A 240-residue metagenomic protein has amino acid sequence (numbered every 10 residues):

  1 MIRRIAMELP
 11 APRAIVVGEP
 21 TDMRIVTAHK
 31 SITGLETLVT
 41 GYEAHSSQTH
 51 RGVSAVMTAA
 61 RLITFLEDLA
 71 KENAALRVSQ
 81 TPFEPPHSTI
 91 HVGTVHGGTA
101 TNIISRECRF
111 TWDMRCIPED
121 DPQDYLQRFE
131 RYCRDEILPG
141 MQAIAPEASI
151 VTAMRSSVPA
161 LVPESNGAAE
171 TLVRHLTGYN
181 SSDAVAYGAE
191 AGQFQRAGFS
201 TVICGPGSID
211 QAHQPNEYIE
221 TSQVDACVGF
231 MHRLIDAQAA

Functional and structural regions predicted by a protein language model:
M1-G34, A239: Acidic/histidine-rich catalytic neighborhood of metal-dependent amide-processing enzymes
E36-A240: Metal-dependent amide/peptide-bond hydrolase catalytic core, centered on the "pita-bread" metallohydrolase fold
